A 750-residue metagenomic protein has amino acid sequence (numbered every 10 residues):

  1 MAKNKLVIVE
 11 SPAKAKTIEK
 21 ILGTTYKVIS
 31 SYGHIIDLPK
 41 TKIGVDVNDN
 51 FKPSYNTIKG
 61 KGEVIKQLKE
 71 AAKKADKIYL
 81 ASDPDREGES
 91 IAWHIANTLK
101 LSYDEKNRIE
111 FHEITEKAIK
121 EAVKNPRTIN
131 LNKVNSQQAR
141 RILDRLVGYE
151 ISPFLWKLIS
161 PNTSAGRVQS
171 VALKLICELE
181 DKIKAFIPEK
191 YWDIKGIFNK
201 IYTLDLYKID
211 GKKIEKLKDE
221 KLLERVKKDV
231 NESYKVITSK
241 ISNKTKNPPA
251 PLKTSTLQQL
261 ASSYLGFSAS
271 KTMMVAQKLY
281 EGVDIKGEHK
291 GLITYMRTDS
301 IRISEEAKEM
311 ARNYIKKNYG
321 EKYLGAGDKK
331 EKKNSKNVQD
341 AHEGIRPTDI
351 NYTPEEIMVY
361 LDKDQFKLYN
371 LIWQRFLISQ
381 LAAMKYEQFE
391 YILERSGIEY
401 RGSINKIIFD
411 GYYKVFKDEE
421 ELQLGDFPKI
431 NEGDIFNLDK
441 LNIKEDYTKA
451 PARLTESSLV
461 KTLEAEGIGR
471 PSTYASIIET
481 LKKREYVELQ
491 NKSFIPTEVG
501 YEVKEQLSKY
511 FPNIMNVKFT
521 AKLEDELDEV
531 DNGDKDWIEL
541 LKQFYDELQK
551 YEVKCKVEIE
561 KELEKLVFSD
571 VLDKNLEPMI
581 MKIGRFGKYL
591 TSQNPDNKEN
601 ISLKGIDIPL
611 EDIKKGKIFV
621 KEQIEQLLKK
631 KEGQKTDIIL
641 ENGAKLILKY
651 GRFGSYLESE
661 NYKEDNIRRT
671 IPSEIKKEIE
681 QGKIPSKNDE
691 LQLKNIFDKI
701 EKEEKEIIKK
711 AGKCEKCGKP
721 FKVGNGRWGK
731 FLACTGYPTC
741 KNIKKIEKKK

Functional and structural regions predicted by a protein language model:
M1-R141, E150, L217-K221, K330: Intrinsically disordered, low-complexity regulatory segments
A2-L6, T17, Y26, T98 (+5 more regions): Basic, low-complexity terminal or inter-domain segments flanking catalytic cores
K3, D83-P84, S160-S164, I241-A250 (+2 more regions): Conserved short loop/turn motifs at secondary-structure junctions
T17-I21, Q67, S90-T98, A118-A122 (+9 more regions): Alpha-helical scaffold elements adjacent to nucleotide-binding pockets in ATP/GTP-utilizing enzyme cores
A118-G196, S242: C-terminal or mid-to-C-terminal helical accessory/interaction module adjacent to the motor/catalytic core
E215-P251, N431-D434: Metal- or metallocofactor-binding catalytic centers and their adjacent structured scaffolds across diverse enzyme
P248-A261, G287-Y295, A450-T462: Short acidic, hydrophobic short linear motifs in intrinsically disordered regions
Y280-T294, R484-K492: A short, conserved structural fragment
